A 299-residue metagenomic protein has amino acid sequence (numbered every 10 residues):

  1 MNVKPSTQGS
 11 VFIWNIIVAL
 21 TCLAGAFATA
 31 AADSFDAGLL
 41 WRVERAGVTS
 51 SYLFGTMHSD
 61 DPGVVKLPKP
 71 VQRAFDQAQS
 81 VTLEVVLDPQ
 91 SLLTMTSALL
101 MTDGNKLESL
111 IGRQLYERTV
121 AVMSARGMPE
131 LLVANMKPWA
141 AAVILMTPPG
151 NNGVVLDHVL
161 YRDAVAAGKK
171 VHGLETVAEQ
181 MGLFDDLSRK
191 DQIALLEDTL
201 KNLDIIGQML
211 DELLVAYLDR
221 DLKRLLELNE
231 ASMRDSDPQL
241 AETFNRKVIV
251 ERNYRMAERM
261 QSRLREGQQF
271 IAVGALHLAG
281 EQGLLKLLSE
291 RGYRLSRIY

Functional and structural regions predicted by a protein language model:
M1-S10: N-terminal secretory signal peptides that target proteins for export/translocation
I13-A26: Bacterial N-terminal signal peptides
A28-A32: Boundary at the C-terminal end of the N-terminal hydrophobic targeting segment
D33, V64, I249-N253: A conditional alpha-helix N-cap/helix-loop micro-motif detector
F35-L39, R255-M256: Alpha-helical scaffolding within the catalytic cores of extracellular/periplasmic polymer-degrading hydrolases
L39-F244, V248: Structured, acidic catalytic/metal-binding patches in enzyme active sites
E242-Y299: A cross-kingdom marker for long, charged
